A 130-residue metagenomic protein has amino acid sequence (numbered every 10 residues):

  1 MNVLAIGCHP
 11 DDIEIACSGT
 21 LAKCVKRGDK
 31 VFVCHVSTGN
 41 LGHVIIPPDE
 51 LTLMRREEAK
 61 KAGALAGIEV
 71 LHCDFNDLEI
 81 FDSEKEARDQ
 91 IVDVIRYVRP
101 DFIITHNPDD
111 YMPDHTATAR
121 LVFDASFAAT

Functional and structural regions predicted by a protein language model:
M1-V98: Active-site rim/loop-helix segments in enzyme catalytic domains that contact anionic ligands
A87-D109, P113, T118-A119: Proline-aspartate-enriched helix->loop->beta-strand connector
T116-T130: A mobile, often basic/glycine-rich helix-loop segment that functions as the active-site lid/recognition loop
